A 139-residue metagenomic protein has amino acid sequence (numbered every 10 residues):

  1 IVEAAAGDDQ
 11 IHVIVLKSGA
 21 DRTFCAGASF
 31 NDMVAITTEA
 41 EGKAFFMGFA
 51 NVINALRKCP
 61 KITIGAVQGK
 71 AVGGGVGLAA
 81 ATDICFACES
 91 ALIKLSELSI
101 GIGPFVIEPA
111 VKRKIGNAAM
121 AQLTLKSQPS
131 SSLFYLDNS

Functional and structural regions predicted by a protein language model:
I1-T37, A55-A66, C88-L92: A structural preference for short, pocket-lining loop segments at secondary-structure junctions
T23-A26, G42, G75, P104: Alpha-helix N-cap/helix-start motif
D32, E41, L133-F134: An acidic, carboxylate-rich microenvironment
A35-M47: A short acidic, glycine-rich active-site loop that binds or catalyzes chemistry on phosphate/adenosine moieties
A55-S139: Crotonase-fold acyl-CoA enzyme core
